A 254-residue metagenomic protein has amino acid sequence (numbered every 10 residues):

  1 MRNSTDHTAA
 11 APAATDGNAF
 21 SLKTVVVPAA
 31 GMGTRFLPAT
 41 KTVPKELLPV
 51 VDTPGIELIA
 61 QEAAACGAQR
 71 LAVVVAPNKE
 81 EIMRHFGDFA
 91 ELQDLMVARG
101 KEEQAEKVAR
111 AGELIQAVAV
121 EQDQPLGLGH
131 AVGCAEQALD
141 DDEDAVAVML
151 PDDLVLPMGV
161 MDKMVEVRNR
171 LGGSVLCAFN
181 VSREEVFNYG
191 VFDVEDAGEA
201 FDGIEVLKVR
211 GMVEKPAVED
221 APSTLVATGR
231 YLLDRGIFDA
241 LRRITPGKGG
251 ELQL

Functional and structural regions predicted by a protein language model:
R2-H7, A11-A98, Q122, V160-D162 (+1 more regions): N-terminal glycine-rich phosphate-binding loop and ensuing alpha1 helix
S21, G67-Q69, D142, R170 (+1 more regions): Short loop/turn motifs at secondary-structure junctions
P28, L150-P151, L233-D234: A secondary-structure boundary/capping signal
P49, D193, L232-D234: Short, well-ordered beta-strand micro-motif
P77, L156, L232-L233: A conserved hydrophobic position in a structured secondary element of the catalytic/binding core that shapes
I82-R84, L92-L95, E102-A197, R242: Conserved beta-loop-beta/alpha segment of the NTase-like Rossmann-fold superfamily that binds/positions NTPs
A147, V165-N169, A197-L254: Catalytic-core segments of class I nucleotidyltransferases/pyrophosphorylases that form NMP-activated intermediates
